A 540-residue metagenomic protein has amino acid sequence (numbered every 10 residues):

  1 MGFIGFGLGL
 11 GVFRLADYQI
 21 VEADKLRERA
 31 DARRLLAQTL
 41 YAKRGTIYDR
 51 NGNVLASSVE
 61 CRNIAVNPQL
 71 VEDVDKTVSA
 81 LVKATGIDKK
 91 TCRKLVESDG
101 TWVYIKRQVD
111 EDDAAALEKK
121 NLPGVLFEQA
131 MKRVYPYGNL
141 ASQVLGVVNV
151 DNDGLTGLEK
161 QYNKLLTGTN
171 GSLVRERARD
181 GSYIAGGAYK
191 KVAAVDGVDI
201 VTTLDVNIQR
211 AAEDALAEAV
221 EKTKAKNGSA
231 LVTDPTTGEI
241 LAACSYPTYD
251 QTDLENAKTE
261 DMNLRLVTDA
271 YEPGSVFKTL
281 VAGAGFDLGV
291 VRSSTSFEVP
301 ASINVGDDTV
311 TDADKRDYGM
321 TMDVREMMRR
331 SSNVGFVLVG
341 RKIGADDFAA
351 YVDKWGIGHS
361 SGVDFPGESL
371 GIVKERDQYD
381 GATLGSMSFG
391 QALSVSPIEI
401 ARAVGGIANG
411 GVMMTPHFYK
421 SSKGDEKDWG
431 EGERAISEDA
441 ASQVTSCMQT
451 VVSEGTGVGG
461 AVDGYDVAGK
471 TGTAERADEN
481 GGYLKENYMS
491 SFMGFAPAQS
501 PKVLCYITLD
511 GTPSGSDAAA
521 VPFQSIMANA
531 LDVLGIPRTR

Functional and structural regions predicted by a protein language model:
M1-L254, D346-G356, D510-P513, D517-R540: Periplasmic/cell-envelope proteins involved in peptidoglycan metabolism and beta-lactam response
A56, A178-Y189, A230-S275, L280-G511 (+2 more regions): Beta-lactam-recognizing serine transpeptidase/beta-lactamase-like catalytic domain environment
